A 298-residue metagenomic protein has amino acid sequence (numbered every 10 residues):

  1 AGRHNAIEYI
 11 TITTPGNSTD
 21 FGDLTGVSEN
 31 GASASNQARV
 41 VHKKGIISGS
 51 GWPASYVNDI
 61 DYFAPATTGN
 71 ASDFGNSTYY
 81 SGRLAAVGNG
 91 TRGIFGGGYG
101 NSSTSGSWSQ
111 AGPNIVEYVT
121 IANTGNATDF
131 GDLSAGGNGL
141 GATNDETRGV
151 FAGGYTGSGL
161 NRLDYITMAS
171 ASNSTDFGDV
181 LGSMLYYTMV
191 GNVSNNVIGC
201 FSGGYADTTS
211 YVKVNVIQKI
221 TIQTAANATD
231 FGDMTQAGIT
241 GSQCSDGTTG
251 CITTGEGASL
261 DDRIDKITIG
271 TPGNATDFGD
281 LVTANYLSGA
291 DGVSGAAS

Functional and structural regions predicted by a protein language model:
A1-S298: Polar, enzyme-active/binding microenvironments
